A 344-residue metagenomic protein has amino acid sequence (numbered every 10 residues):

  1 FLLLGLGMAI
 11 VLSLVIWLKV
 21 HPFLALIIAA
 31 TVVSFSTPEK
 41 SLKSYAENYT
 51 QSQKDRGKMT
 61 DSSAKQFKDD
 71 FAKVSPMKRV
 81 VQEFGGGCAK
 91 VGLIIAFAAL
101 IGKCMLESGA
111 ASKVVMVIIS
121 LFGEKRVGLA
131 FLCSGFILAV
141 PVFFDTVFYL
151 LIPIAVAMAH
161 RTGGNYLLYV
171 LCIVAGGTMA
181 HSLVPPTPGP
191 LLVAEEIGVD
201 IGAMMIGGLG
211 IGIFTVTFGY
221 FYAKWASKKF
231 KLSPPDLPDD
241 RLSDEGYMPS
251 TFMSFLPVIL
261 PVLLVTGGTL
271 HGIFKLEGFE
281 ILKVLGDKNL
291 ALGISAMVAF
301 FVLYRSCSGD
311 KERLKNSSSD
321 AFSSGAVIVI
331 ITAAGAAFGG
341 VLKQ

Functional and structural regions predicted by a protein language model:
F1-L2, G85-G92, I118-C133, R161-Y169 (+4 more regions): Membrane-interfacial loop-to-helix junctions in multi-pass transporters
F1-L4, A89-V91, F143-V147, L209-I213 (+1 more regions): Structural signature of hydrophobic alpha-helical transmembrane segments
S13-L24, H160-L168: Membrane-helix interface "capping/anchor" motifs
W17-P22, C88-G92, G102-S112, L138-I152 (+2 more regions): Short helix-coil transition sites and intra-membrane helix breaks within transmembrane domains of multi-pass
I27, S52-S112, F136, L285-Q344: Core transmembrane alpha-helical segments of multi-pass membrane transporters/permeases
T37, S41, I206-S317: Long, contiguous bundles of hydrophobic transmembrane helices that form the permeation core of multi-pass
P38-R79, R161, L191-A203, S227-D244 (+1 more regions): Inter-helical loop and helix-membrane interface segments of multi-pass membrane transporters/permeases
I119-A203, G207: Hydrophobic transmembrane alpha-helices that form the pore/transport pathway of multi-pass ion and small-solute
